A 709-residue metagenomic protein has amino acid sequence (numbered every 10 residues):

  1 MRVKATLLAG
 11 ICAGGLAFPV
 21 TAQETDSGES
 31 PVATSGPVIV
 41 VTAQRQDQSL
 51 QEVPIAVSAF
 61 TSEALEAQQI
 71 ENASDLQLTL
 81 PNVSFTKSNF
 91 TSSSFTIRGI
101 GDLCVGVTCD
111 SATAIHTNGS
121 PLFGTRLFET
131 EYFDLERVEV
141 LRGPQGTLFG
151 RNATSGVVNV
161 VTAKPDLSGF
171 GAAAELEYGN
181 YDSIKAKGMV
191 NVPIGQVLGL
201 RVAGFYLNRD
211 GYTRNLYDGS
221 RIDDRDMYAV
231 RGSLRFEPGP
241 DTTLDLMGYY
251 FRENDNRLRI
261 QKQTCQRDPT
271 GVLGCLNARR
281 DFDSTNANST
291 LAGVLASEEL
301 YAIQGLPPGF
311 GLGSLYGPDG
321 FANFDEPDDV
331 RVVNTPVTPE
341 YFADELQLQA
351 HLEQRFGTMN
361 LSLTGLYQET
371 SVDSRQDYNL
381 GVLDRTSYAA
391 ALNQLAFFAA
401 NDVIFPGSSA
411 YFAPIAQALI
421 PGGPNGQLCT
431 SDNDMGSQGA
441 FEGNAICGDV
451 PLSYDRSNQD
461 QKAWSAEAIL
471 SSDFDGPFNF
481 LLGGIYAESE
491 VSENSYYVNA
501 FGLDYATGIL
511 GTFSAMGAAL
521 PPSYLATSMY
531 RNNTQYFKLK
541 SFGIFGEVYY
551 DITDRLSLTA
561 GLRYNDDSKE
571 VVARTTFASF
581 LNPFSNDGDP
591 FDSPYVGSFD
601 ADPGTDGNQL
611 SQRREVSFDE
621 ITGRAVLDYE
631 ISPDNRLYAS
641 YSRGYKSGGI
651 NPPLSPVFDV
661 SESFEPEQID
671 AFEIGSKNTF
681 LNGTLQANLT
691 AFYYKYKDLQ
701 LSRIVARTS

Functional and structural regions predicted by a protein language model:
M1-Q68, S74-L80, L348: N-terminal Sec signal peptide and the immediately downstream disordered periplasmic leader that contains the TonB box
E24-D26, V53-L103, T113-E131, R137-G146 (+1 more regions): Periplasmic N-terminal accessory/gating domains of Gram-negative outer-membrane beta-barrel systems
Q68, D110-A112, G124, F133-R142 (+6 more regions): Outer-membrane beta-barrel translocator/receptor signature
G119, V192, L234-P238, E353-Q354 (+7 more regions): Residue-level signature of outer-membrane beta-barrel architecture
L176-D182, Y206-D210, Y250-N254, F356 (+6 more regions): Transmembrane beta-strands of outer-membrane beta-barrel pores
E177-K185, L207-T243, R252-R259, F321-A350 (+5 more regions): Outer-membrane beta-barrel proteins
T213-R221, L258-N334, N379-Y454, Y496-T534 (+3 more regions): Solvent-exposed loop segments that connect transmembrane elements
E353-F356, N360-L366, D373-Q376, S495 (+3 more regions): Membrane-embedded beta-barrel scaffold of Gram-negative outer-membrane proteins
